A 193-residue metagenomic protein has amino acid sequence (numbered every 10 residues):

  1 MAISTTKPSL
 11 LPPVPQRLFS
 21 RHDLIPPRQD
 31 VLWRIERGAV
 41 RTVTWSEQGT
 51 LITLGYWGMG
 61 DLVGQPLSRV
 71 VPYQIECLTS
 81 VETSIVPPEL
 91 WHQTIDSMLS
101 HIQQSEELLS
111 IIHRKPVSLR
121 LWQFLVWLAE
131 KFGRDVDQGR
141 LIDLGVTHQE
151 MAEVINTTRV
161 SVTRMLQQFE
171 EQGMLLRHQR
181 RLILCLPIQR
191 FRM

Functional and structural regions predicted by a protein language model:
M1-R37: Regulatory nucleotide-sensing modules
P15-L24, S46-V63: Short acidic-glycine-tyrosine-enriched beta hairpin
Q29-W45, G58-G60: Glycine- and acidic-residue-biased ligand/ion/polar-headgroup-sensing regions
W33, I75, M174-L175: A structural signal for short hydrophobic beta-strand segments in well-ordered beta-sheet cores
R37, W45-E47, S68, P87-P88 (+2 more regions): Surface loops and adjacent helix of pleckstrin homology
I52-E107: Cyclic-nucleotide recognition modules
D96-T157: Polybasic "coupling" helices that flank or enter modular domains
F132-M193: Phosphate-/nucleic-acid-contacting segments
